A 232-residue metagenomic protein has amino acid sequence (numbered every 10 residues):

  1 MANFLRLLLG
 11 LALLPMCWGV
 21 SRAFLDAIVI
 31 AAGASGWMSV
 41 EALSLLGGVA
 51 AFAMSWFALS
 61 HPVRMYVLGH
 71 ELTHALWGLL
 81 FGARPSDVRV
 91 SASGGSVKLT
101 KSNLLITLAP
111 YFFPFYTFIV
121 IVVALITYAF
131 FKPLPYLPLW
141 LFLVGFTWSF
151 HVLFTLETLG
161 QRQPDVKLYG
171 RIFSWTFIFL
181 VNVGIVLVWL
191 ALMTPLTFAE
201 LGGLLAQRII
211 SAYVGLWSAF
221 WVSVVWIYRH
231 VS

Functional and structural regions predicted by a protein language model:
M1-A42, L46, A50, V90-S232: Metalloprotease/metallohydrolase-associated module, dominated by Zn2+-dependent proteases
S44-F57, G82-A83: A generic, lipid-embedded transmembrane alpha helix
F52-G69, S96, T100-L104: Short pre-active-site segment immediately N-terminal to the catalytic Zn-binding motif
A58-V63, L79-S86: Selected alpha-helical membrane-embedding segments in polytopic membrane proteins
Y66-L68, S86-R89: Hydrophobic/aromatic-rich structural module bridging two neighboring secondary-structure elements via a short loop
Y66-L79: Active-site recognition of the HExxH zinc-binding catalytic motif
